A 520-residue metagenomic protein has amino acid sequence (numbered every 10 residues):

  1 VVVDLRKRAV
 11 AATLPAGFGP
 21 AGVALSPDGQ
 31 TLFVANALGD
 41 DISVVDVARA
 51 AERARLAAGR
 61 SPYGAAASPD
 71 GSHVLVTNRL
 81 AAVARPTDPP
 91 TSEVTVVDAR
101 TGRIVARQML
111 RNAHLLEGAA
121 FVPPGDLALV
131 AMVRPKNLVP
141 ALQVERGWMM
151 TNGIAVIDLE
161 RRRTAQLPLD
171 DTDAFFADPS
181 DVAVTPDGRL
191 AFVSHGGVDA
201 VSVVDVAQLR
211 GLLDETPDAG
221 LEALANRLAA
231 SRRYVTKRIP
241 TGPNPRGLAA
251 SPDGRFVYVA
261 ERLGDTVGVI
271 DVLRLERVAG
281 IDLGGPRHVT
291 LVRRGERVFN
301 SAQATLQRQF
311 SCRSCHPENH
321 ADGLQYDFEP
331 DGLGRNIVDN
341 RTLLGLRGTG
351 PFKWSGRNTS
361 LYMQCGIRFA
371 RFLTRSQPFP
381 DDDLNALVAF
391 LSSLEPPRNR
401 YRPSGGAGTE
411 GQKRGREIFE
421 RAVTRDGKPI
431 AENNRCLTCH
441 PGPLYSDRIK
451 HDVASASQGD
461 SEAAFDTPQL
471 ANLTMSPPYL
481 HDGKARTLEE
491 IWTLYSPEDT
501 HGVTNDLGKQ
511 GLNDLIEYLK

Functional and structural regions predicted by a protein language model:
V1, A16-A21, V34-D40, S61-Y63 (+4 more regions): Beta-propeller blade termini and top-face loops
L5-R8, A81, G102, L115-R146 (+2 more regions): Periplasmic c-type cytochrome electron-transfer domains
A16-G17, A58-G59, L110-R111, T241-G242 (+1 more regions): Conserved GH/AH loop at the N-terminal boundary of individual WD40 repeats
A21-V23, P62-A65, H114-A119, S180: Repeated scaffold domains used in trafficking and secretory/extracellular systems, primarily beta-propellers
L25-D28, S68, D187, S251-D253: Loop/turn segments within WD40 beta-propeller blades
S26-T31, L38: Tandem repeat domain/solenoid detector
